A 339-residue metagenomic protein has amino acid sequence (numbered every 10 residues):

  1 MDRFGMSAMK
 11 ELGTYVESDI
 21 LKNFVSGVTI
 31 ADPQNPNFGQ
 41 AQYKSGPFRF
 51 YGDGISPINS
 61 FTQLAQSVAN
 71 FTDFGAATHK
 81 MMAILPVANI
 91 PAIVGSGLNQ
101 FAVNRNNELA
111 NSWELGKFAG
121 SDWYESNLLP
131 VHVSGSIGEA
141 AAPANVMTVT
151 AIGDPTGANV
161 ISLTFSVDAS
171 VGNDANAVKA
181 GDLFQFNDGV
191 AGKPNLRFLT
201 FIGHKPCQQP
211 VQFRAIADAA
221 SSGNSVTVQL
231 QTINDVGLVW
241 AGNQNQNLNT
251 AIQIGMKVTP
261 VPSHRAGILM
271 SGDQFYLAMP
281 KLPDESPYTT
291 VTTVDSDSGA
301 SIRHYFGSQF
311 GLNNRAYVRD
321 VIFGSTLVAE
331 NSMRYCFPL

Functional and structural regions predicted by a protein language model:
D2-R3, S7-D73, M147-N173, N187-G189 (+2 more regions): Alpha-helical scaffold segments that mediate packing/assembly in large oligomeric complexes
I30-V131, V167, V178-N187: Extended, solvent-exposed, turn-rich assembly/linker loops in the middle of proteins
A92-G95, P194-N195, T326-V328: Short helix/loop capping segments that flank catalytic or ligand/cofactor-binding pockets
F101-E139, T250-L339: Protruding loop/beta-arch "assembly-hinge" segments enriched in small, turn-prone residues
I161-A180, L230-N234, D320-V321: A structural micro-motif recognizing beta-strand termini and the immediately following turn/loop segments
N173-G203: Short coil-to-beta transition motif at edge beta-strands of beta-rich domains
P194-V226: Short beta-strand-centered aromatic/proline hotspots
A220-I252: Short solvent-exposed strand/turn elements
